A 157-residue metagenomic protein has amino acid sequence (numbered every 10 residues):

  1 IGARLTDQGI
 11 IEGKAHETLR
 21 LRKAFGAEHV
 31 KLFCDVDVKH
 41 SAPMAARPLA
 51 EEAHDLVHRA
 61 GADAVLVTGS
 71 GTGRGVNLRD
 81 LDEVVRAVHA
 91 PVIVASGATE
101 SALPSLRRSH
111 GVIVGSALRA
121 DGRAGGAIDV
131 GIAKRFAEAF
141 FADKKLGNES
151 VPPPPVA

Functional and structural regions predicted by a protein language model:
I1-R4, G97-A98, S116-G122: Short, acidic/turn-prone active-site loops that include or flank metal/cofactor- and phosphate-binding residues
I1-R86, P104-V114: Alpha/beta enzyme core
I10-K14, A117-G147: C-terminal helical cap(s) of enzyme catalytic domains, especially alpha/beta-barrels
R20-F33, P43-A45, G131-A157: Extended, intrinsically disordered, low-complexity segments
K31, P91-V92: Short, conserved structural micro-motifs that define repeat-unit consensus positions and nucleotide-binding loops
V36-K39, I93-S101: Glycine-rich beta-to-alpha transition loops that act as phosphate-gripper elements at the mouths of alpha/beta enzyme
L66-V67, V92-V94: Short catalytic-loop micro-motif centered on adjacent basic/acidic residues
R74-L78, S96-E100, A127: Short, well-ordered coil↔helix boundary/capping segments
